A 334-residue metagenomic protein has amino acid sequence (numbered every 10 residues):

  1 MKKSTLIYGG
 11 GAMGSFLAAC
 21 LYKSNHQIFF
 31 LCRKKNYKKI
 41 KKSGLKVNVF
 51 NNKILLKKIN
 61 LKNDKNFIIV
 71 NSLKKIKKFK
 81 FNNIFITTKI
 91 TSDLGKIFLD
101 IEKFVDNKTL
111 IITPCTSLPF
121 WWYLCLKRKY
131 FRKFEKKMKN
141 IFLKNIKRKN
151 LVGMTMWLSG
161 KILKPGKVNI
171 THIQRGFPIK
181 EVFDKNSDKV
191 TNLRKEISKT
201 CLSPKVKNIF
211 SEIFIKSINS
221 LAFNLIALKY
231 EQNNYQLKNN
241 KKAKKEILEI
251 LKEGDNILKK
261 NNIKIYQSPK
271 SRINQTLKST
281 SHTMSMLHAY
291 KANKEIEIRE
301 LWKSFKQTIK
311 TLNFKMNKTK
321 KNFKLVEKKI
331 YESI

Functional and structural regions predicted by a protein language model:
M1-K58, N192: NAD(P)+-binding Rossmann beta1-loop-alpha1 motif at the extreme N-terminus of oxidoreductases
K2, K245-I334: NAD(P)-dependent Rossmann-like dehydrogenase/reductase catalytic/cofactor-binding core
K2-S4, N82, T109, R175: Nucleotide donor/acceptor-binding cores
L6, F29, L110-I112, V152 (+1 more regions): A structural signal for isolated positions on well-ordered beta-strands in alpha/beta enzyme cores
A19, K23, L99-K103, K144 (+2 more regions): Short, well-ordered alpha-helices that flank and scaffold nucleotide-derived cofactor binding pockets
L45-I69, F134-K137, S220: N-terminal glycine-rich dinucleotide-binding loop that anchors FAD/FMN and/or NAD(P) in oxidoreductases
N63-K164: Rossmann-like NAD(P)(H) cofactor-binding subdomain of soluble oxidoreductases
F104, K144-W157, K164-Y266: Internal alpha-helical scaffold of NAD(P)-dependent oxidoreductase catalytic cores
